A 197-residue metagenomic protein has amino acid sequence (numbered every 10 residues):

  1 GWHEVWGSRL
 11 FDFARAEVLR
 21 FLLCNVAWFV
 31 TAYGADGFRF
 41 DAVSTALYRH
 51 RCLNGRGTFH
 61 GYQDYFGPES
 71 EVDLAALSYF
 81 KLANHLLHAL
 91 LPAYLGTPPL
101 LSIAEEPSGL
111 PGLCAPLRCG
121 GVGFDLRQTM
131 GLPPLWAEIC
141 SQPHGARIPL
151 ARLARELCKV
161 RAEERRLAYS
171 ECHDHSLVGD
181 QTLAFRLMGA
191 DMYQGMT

Functional and structural regions predicted by a protein language model:
G1-E71: Substrate-binding/active-site clefts of carbohydrate-active enzymes
G34-D36, R56-T197: Conserved alpha/beta catalytic core and glycan-binding cleft of carbohydrate-active enzymes
